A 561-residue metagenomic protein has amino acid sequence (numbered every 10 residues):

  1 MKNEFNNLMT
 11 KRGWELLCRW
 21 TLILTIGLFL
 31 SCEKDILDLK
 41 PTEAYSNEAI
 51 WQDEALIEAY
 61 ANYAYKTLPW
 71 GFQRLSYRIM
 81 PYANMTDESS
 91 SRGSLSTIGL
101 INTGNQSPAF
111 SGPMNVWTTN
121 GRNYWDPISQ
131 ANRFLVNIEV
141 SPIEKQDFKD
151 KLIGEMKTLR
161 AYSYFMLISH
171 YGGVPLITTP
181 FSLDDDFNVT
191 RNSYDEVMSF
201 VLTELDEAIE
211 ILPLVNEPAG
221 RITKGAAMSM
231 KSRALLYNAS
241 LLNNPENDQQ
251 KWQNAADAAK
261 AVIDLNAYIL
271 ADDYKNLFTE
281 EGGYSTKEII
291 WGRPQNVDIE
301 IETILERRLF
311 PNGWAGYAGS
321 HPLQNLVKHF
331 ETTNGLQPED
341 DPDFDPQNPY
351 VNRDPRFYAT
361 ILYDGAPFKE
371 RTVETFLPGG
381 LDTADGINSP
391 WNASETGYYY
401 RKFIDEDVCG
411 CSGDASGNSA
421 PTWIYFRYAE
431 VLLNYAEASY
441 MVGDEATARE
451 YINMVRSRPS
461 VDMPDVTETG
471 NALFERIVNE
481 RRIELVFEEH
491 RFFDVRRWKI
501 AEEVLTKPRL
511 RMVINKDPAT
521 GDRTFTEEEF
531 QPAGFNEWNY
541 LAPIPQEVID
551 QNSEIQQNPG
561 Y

Functional and structural regions predicted by a protein language model:
M1-P41: Bacterial Sec-dependent N-terminal signal peptides
C32, S107, Y124-P127, F200 (+7 more regions): Long, intrinsically disordered, low-complexity segments
E33-I98, M198, L202-I209, R221-S389 (+2 more regions): An aromatic- and glycine-enriched ligand-binding surface/loop that stacks and positions planar moieties
E54, E58-G71, L95-Y171, D186-S199 (+11 more regions): Conserved, well-structured interaction surfaces
I168-H170, P175, N216, Y237-E246 (+1 more regions): Short coil/turn linking the two alpha-helices of tandem helical-hairpin repeats
G173-Y194, L242-Q253: Short coil/linker segments at helix-helix boundaries
P355-V455: C-terminal substrate/ligand-recognition segments
